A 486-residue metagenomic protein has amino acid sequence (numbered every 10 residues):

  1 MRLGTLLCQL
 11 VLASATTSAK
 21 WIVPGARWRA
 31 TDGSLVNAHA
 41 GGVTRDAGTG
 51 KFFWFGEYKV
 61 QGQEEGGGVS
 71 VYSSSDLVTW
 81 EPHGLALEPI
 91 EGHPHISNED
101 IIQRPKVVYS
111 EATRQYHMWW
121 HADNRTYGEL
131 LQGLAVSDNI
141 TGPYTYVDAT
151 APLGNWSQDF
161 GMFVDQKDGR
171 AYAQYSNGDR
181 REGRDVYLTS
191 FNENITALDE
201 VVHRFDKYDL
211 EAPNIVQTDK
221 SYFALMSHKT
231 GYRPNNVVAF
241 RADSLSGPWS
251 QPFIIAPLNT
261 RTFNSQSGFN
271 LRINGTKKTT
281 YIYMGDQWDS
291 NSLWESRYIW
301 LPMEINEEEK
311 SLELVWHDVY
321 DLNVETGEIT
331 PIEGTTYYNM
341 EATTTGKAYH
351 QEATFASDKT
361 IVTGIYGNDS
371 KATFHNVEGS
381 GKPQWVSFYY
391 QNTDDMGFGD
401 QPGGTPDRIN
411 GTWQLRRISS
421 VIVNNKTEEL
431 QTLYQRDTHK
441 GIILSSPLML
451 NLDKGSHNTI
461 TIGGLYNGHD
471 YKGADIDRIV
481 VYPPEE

Functional and structural regions predicted by a protein language model:
M1-A19: Fungal secretory targeting signals
T17-L210, Q217-S221, M226-R261, K278 (+1 more regions): Beta-rich carbohydrate-recognition and catalytic domains
G161, F263-I273: Short aromatic loop motif centered on NTY/YTY
S221-Y222, N235, Q266, T276-I282 (+3 more regions): A short pocket-lining beta-strand/turn micro-motif at the edge of beta-sheets
I273, M284-W288, L465: Short, loop-centered acidic/histidine patches that primarily coordinate divalent metals
N323-E486: Extracytoplasmic
